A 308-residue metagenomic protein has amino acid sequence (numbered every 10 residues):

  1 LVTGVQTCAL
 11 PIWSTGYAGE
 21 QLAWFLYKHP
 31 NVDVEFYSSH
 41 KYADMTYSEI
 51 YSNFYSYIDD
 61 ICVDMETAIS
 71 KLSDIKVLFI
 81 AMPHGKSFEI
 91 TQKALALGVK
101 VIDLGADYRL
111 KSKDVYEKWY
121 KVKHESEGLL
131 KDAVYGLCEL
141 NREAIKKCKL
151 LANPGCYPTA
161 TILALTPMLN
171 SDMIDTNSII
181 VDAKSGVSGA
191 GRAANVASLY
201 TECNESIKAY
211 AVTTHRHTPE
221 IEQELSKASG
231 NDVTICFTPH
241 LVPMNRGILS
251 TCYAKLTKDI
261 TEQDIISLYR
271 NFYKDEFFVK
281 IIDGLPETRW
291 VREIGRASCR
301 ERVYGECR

Functional and structural regions predicted by a protein language model:
L1-C8, A297, E301-C307: Single conserved hydrophobic/aromatic residue that forms the stacking wall/gate of nucleotide- or nucleobase-binding
V5-Q6, F79, Y200, F237 (+1 more regions): Aromatic-residue hotspot detector
A9-E205, Y210-V212, G230: N-terminal Rossmann-like NAD(P) cofactor-binding subdomain of oxidoreductases, focused on the glycine-rich
Y37, Q263, E301: Contiguous, function-dense segments enriched for cysteine-driven chemistry and partner/ligand-binding capacity
S198-Y200, E205-S298: Contiguous C-terminal substrate-recognition/catalytic subdomains in enzyme active sites
